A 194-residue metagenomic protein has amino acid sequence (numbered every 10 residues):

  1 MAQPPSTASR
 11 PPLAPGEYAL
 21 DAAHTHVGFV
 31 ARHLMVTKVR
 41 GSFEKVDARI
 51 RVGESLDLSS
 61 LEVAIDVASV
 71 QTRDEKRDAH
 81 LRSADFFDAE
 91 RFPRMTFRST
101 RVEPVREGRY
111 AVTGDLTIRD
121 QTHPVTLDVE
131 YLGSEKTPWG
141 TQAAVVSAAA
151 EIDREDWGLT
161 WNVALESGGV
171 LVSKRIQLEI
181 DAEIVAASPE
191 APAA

Functional and structural regions predicted by a protein language model:
M1-A194: Low-complexity, acidic/polar, glycine-enriched regions of mature
